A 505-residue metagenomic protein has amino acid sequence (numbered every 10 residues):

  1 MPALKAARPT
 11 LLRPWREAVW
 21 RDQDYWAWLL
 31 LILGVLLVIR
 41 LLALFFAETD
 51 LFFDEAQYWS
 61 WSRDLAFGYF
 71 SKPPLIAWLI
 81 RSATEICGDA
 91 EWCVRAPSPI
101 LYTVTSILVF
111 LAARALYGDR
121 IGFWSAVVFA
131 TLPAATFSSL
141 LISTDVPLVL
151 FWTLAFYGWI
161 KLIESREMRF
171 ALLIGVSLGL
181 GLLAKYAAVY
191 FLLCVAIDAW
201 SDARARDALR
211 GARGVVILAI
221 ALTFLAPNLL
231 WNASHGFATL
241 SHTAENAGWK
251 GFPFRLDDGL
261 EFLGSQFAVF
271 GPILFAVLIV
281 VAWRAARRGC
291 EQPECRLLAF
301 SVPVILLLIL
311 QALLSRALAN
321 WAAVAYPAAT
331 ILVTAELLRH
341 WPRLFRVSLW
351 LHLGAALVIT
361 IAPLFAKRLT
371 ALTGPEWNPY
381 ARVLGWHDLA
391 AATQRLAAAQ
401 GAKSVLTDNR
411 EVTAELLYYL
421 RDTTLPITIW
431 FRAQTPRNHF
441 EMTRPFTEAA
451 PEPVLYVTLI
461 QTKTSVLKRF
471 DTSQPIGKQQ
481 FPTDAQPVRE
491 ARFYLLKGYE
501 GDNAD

Functional and structural regions predicted by a protein language model:
M1-I39, V216-A219: Start-transfer (signal-anchor) and selected internal transmembrane alpha helices of multi-pass inner/ER membrane
L36, S125-P133, L178, L182: Short helix- or helix-capping micro-motifs that position conserved polar/aromatic residues at function-defining sites
F46-Y58, F67-S82, G88-C93, R382-G385: Extracytoplasmic catalytic/substrate-binding loops of multi-pass membrane glycan-assembly enzymes
A96-Y117, L154-A155: Transmembrane-helix motifs of polytopic, lipid-linked glycan transferases
R114-R120, A155-A171: Membrane-interface transmembrane helices that cradle and orient dolichyl/undecaprenyl
A134-L148: Short acidic/glycine- and proline-prone juxtamembrane loop motifs at membrane-interface regions of multi-pass membrane
L180, L192-P293, F300, V304-S315: Transmembrane-lumen/periplasm boundary regions of multi-pass, lipid-linked membrane glycan transferases
A319, P342-G401, R410-I427, R432-T435 (+1 more regions): Membrane-proximal, lumen/periplasm-facing interface regions of secretory-pathway glyco- and lipid-modifying enzymes
